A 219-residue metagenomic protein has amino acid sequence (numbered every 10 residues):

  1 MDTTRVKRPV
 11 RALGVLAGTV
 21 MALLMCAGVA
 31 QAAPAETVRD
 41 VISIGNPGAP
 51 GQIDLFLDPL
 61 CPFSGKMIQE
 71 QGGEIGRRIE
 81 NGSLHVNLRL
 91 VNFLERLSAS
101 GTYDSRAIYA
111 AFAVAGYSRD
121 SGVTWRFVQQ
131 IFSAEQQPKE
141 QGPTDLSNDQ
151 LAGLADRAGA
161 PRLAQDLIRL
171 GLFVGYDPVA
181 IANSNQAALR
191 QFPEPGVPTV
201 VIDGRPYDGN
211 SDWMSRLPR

Functional and structural regions predicted by a protein language model:
D2-A99, V179-F192, W213-R219: Extracytoplasmic thiol/disulfide redox context detector
D2-R5, A152-R219: C-terminal cap of thioredoxin/glutaredoxin-like
P50-Q52, G82-V86, S121-W125, A160-L163 (+1 more regions): Loop/turn elements at helix/coil->beta-strand transitions in domains of secreted/extracellular proteins
F56-P59, R89-N92, Q129-F132, I202-R205 (+1 more regions): Active-site-proximal beta-strand/loop segments in catalytic clefts of secreted hydrolases
C61-P62, P138-K139, L172-G175: Short, contiguous strand/loop micro-motifs
G65-P143: Structural alpha/beta surface segment adjacent to cysteine/selenocysteine redox centers across thiol/disulfide enzymes
D145-A152: A metal-dependent, Asp-based hydrolase signature
